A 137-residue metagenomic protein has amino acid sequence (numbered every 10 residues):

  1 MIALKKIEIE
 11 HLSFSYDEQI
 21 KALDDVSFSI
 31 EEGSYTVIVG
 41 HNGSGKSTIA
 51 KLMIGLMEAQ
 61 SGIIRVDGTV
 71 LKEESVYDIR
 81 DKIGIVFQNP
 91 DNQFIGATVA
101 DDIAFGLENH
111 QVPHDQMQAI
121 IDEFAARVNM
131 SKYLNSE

Functional and structural regions predicted by a protein language model:
I2-I9, S13-D25, E73-S75, H114: A short, flexible loop at the N-terminus of ABC-type nucleotide-binding domains that lies
D17-E18, A104-Q116, R127: ABC-type ATPase nucleotide-binding domains, specifically the catalytic core motifs of the NBD
V39-H41: The feature captures the beta-strand-to-loop junction immediately N-terminal to the Walker
I54: Helix-to-loop junction immediately C-terminal to a conserved catalytic motif
G62-V70, I79: Conserved ABC transporter NBD signature motif
D91, A97-E108, Q118, D122: Short helical segment in ABC ATPase nucleotide-binding domains corresponding to the A-loop/adjacent helical element
D115-L134: Conserved ABC ATPase "signature" region
